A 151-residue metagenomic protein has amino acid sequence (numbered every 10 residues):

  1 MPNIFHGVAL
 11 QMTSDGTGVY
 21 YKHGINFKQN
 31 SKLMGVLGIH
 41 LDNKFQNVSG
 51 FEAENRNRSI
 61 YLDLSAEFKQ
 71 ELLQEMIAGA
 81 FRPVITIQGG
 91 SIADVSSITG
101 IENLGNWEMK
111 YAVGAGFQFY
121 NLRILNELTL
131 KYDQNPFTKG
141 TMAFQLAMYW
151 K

Functional and structural regions predicted by a protein language model:
M1-F5, F27-G35, E71-P83, Y120-L125: Short loop/turn motifs that connect adjacent beta-strands in outer-membrane beta-barrel proteins
M1-V19, H23: Short glycine/proline- and aromatic-enriched beta-strand/turn motifs that initiate or cap beta-hairpins
T13, F119, N135: Acidic surface patches and DE-rich sequence motifs
G16-G18, G24-N26, M34-E71, V84-I98 (+2 more regions): Outer-membrane beta-barrel translocator/channel fold
I77-T86, A147-K151: Flexible, glycine-rich linker and terminal segments associated with outer-membrane beta-barrel/transport systems
K110-A115: Short glycine-rich, acidic/polar surface loops and turns
F117-Y120, K139-K151: Outer-membrane beta-barrel "beta-signal"
